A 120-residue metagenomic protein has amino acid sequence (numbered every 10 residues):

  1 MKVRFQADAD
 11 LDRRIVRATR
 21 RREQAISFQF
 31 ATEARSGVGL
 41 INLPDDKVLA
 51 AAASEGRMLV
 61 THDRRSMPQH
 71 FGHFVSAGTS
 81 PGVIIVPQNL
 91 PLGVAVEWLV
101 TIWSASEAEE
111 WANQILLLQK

Functional and structural regions predicted by a protein language model:
V3-R35, G39-N42, D46-L49, F71-K120: Acidic, PIN/NYN-like endoribonuclease modules and their adjacent C-terminal/linker elements
D45, A51-G72: Acidic, metal-binding active-site segment of PIN/NYN-like and related structure-specific nucleases
